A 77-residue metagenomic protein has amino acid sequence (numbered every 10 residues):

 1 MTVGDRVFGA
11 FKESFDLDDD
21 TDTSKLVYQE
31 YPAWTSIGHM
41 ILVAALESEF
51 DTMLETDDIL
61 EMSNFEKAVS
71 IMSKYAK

Functional and structural regions predicted by a protein language model:
T2-K77: Phosphopantetheine-dependent thiolation modules in NRPS/PKS and related acyl-activating systems
